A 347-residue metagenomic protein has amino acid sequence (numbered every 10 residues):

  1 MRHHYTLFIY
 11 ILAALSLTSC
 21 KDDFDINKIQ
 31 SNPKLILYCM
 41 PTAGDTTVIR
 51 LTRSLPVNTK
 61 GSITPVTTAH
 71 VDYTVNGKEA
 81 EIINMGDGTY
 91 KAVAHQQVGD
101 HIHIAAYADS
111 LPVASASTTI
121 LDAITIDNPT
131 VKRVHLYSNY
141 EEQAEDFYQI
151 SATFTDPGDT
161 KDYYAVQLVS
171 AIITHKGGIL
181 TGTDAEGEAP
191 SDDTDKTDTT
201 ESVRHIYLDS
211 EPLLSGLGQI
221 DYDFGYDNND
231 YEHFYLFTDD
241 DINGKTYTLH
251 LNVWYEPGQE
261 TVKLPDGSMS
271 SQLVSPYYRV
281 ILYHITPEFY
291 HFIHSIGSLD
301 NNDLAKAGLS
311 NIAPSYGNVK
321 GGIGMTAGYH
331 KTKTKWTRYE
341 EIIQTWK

Functional and structural regions predicted by a protein language model:
M1-F8: Bacterial N-terminal signal peptides that target proteins for export
I9-Y10, I29: Generic hydrophobic-segment detector
S16-S19: C-terminal motif of bacterial Sec signal peptides marking the signal peptidase cleavage site
K21-K347: A sequence/structural signal for flexible, mid-protein segments enriched in small/helix-disrupting residues
